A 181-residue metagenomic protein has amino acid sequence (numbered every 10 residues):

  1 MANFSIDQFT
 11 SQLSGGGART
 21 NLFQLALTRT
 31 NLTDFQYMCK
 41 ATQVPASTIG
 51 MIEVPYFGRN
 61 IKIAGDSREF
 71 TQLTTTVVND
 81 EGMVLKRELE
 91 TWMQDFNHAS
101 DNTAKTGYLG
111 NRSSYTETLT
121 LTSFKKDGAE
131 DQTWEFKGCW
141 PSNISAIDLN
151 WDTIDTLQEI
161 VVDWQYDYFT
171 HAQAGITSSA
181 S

Functional and structural regions predicted by a protein language model:
M1-S181: Glycine-rich, low-complexity intrinsically disordered segments
